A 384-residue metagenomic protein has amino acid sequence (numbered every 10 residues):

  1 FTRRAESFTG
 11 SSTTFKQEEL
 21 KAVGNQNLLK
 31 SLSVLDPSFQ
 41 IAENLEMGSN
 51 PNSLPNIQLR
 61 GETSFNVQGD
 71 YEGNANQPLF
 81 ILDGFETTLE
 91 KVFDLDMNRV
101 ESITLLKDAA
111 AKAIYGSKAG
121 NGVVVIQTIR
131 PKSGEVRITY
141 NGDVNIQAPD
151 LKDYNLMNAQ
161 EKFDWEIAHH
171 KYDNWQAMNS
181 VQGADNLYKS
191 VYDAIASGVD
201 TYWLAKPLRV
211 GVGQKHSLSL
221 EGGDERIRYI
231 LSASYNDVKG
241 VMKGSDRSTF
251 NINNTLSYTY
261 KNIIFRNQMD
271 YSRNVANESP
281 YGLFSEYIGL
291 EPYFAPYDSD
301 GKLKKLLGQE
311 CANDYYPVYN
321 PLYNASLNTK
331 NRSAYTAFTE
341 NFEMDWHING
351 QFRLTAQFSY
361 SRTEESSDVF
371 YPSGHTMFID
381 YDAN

Functional and structural regions predicted by a protein language model:
F1-R3: Short amphipathic beta-strand segments in non-cytosolic proteins
A5, T13-N25, L35-Q58, F65-N74 (+6 more regions): Residues embedded in well-ordered regular secondary structure
V23, N27, N121, G213-S217 (+3 more regions): Transmembrane beta-barrel architecture of outer-membrane proteins
L29-V34, E72, P78, D83-A110: Short acidic/polar hinge/loop motifs at secondary-structure boundaries that mediate gating or recognition
S64-G69, K132-V199, G240-R247, N251-T339 (+2 more regions): Surface-exposed loop/interface segments of Gram-negative outer-membrane beta-barrel transport/assembly proteins
L106-A110, G116-N121, Q127-P131: Periplasmic N-terminal soluble interaction domains immediately after the signal peptide in Gram-negative
Q127-I129, S219-G223, S232, T255-T259 (+3 more regions): Transmembrane beta-barrel domains of outer membrane proteins
